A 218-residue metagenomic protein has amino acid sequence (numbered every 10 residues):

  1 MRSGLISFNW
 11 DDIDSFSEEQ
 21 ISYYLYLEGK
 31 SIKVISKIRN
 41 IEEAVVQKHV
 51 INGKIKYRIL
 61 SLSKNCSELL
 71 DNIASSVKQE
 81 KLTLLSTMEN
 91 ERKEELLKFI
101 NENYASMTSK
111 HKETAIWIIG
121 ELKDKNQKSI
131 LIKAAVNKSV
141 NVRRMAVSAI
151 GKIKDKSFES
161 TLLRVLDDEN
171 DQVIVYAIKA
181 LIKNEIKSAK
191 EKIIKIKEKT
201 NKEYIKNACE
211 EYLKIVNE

Functional and structural regions predicted by a protein language model:
M1-E18, L60-S61, M107, H111: Short, Lys/Arg-enriched anionic-surface-contact patches
I13-D14, Q47-N65: Short, solvent-exposed alpha-helical "recognition" segments
D14-G29: Short, amphipathic alpha-helical "recognition" segments used to contact nucleic acids or chromatin
Q20-Y24, K37-I38, K48-Y57, D71 (+6 more regions): Structural detector for internal amphipathic alpha-helices that build alpha-solenoid repeat scaffolds
I32: Helix-turn-helix DNA-binding elements, focusing on the entry/boundary residues of the two helices that contact DNA
A44: Key DNA-contact positions within bacterial/archaeal DNA-binding proteins
I59-N72, E91-A105, D124-V136, D155-D167 (+2 more regions): Amphipathic alpha-helical scaffolding segments comprising HEAT/armadillo-like alpha-solenoid repeats
A74-V77, M107-T108, K138-S139, E169-N170 (+1 more regions): Short inter-helical turns and helix N-cap capping residues of alpha-solenoid HEAT/ARM repeat scaffolds
